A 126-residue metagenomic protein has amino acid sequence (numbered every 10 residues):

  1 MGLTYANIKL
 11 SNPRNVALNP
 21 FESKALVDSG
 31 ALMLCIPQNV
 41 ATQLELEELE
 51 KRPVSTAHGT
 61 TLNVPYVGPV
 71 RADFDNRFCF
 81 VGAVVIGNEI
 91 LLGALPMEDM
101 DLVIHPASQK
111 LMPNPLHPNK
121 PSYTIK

Functional and structural regions predicted by a protein language model:
M1-K126: Pepsin/retropepsin-fold aspartyl endopeptidases
